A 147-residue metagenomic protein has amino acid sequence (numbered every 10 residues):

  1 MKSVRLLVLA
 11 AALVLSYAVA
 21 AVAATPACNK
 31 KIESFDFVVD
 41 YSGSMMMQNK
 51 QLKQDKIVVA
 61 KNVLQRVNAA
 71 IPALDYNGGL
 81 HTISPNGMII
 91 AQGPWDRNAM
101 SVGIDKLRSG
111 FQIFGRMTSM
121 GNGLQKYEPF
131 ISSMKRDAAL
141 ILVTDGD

Functional and structural regions predicted by a protein language model:
M1-V8: Bacterial N-terminal signal peptides that target proteins for export
R5, A27-C28, I131: Short hydrophobic/aromatic segments of transmembrane alpha-helices and their interfaces
V8-Y17: Bacterial N-terminal signal peptides
Y17-A23: Sec/Tat signal peptide C-region and signal peptidase I cleavage site
A23, L142-D147: Short, intrinsically disordered, charge-balanced linker/junction segments flanking boundaries in proteins
A24, N86-A138: Von Willebrand factor
C28-Q92, G123-Y127, A139-T144: Von Willebrand factor
